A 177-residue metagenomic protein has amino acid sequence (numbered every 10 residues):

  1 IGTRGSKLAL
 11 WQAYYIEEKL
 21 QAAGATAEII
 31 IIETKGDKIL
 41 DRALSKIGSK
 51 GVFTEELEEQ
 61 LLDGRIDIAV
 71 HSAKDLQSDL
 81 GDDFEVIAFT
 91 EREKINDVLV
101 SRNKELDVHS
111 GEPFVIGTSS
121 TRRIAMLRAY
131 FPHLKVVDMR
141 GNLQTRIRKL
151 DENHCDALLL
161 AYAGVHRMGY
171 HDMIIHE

Functional and structural regions predicted by a protein language model:
I1-E177: Domain-level signature for soluble enzymes in the chorismate/prephenate branch of the shikimate pathway
